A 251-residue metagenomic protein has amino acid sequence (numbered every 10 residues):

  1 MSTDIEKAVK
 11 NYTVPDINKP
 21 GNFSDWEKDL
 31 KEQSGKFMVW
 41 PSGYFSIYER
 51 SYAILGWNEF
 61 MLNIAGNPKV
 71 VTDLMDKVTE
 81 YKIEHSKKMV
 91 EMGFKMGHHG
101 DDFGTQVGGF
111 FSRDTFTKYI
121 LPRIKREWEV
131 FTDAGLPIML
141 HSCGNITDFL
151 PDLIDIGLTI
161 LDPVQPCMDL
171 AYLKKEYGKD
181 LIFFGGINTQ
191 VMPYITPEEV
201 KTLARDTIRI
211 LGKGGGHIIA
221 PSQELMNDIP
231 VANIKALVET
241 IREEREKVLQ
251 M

Functional and structural regions predicted by a protein language model:
M1: Short acidic-hydrophobic, aromatic-tinged amphipathic segments that line or gate anion-handling sites
E6-M251: Active-site loop segments of alpha/beta catalytic cores
